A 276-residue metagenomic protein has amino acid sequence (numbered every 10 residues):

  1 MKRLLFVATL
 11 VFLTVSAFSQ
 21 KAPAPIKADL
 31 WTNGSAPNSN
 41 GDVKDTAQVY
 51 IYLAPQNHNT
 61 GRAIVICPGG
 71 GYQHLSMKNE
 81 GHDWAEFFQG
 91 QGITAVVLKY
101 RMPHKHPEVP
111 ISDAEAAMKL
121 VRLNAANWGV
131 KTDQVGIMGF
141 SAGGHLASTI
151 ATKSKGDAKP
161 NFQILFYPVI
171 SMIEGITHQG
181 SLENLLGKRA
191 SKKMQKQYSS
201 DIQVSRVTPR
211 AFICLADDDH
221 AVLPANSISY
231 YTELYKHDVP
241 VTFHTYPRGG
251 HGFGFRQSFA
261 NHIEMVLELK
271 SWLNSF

Functional and structural regions predicted by a protein language model:
M1-P25: Bacterial Sec-dependent N-terminal signal peptides
Q20-H58: N-terminal cap/lid segment of alpha/beta-hydrolase-fold proteins
G41, Y52, I228-F276: C-terminal catalytic histidine-bearing segment of alpha/beta-hydrolase fold enzymes
T60-G69: Short beta-strand element of the alpha/beta-hydrolase
S76-A85, V96-T132, R256-E264: Catalytic nucleophile-loop/oxyanion-hole region of alpha/beta-hydrolase and closely related hydrolase-like folds
A116-S181, Q195-K196, S200: Primarily recognizes the serine-hydrolase "nucleophile elbow" in alpha/beta-hydrolase and SGNH/GDSL folds
V207, I213-L215, D219: Short beta-strand/loop motif that positions the catalytic acidic residue of the alpha/beta-hydrolase fold
H220-N226: Conserved alpha/beta-hydrolase "acid-adjacent" motif
